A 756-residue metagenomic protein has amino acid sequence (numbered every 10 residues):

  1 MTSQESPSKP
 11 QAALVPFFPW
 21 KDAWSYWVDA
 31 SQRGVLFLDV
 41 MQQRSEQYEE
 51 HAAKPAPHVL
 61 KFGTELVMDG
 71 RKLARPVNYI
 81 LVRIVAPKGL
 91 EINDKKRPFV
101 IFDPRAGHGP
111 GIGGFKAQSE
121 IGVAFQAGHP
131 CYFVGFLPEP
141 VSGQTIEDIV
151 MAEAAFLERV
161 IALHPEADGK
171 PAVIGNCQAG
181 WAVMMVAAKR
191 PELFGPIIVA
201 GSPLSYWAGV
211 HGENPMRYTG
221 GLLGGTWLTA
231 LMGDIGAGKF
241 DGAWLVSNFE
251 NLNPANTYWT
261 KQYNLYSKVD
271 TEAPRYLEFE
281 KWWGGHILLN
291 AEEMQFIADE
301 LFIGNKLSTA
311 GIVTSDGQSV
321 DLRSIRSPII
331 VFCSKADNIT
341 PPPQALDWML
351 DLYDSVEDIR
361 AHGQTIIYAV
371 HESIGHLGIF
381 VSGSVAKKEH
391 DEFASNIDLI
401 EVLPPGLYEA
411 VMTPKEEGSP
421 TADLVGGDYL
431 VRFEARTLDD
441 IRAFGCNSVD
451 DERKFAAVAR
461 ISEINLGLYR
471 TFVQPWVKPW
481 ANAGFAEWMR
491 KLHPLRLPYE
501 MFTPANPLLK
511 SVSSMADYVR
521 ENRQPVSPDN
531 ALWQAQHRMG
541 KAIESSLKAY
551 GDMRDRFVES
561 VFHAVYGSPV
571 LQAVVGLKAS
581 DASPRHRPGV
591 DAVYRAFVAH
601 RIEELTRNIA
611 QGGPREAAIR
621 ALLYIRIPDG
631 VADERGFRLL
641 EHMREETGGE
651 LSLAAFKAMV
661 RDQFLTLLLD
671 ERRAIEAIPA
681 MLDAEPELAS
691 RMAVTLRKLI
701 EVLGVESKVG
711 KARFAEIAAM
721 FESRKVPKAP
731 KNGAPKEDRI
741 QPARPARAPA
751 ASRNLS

Functional and structural regions predicted by a protein language model:
M1-V40, A162, E166, V183-E292 (+2 more regions): Alpha/beta-hydrolase-fold enzymes
T2-F18, L137, F302, K306-S308 (+4 more regions): Alpha/beta-hydrolase-fold serine-hydrolase catalytic core, especially in secreted/extracellular enzymes
P16-D94: Catalytic-loop region of hydrolases
H58-L60, T64-P140: Short, surface-exposed "cap/lid" segments of acyl-processing enzymes
V141-G143, A152-K170: Conserved acidic catalytic loop of the alpha/beta-hydrolase fold
I174-A179, V183: Gly/Ala-rich beta-loop-alpha elbow adjacent to hydrolase catalytic centers
V331-C333, D337: Short beta-strand/loop motif that positions the catalytic acidic residue of the alpha/beta-hydrolase fold
S580-S756: Small-residue-enriched hydrophobic alpha-helices in membranes
